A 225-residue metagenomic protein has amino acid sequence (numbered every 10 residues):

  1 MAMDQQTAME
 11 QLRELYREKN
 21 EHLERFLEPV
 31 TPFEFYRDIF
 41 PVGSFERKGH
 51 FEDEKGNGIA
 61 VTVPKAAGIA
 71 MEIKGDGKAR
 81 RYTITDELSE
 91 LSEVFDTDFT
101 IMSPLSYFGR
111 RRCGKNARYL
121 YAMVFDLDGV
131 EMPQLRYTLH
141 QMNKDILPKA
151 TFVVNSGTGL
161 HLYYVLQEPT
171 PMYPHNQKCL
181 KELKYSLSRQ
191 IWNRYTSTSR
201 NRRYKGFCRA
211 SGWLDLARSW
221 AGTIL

Functional and structural regions predicted by a protein language model:
M1-Y121, L214: DNA replication initiation on ssDNA origins
F99-F108, G157-G159, R203, R209: Short, glycine/charge-rich beta-strand/loop segments that flank catalytic centers and engage negatively charged groups
R111-E131, T170-L225: DNA replication initiation modules
M132-I146: Short amphipathic alpha-helix segments
L139-N143, Y163, Q167, K181-S188: Short, well-ordered alpha-helical packing segments
P148-V153: A short linear hydrophobic-aromatic micro-motif
V154-V165: Short, conserved phosphate-binding/catalytic loop or strand-edge motifs used in phosphoryl-/nucleotidyl-transfer
